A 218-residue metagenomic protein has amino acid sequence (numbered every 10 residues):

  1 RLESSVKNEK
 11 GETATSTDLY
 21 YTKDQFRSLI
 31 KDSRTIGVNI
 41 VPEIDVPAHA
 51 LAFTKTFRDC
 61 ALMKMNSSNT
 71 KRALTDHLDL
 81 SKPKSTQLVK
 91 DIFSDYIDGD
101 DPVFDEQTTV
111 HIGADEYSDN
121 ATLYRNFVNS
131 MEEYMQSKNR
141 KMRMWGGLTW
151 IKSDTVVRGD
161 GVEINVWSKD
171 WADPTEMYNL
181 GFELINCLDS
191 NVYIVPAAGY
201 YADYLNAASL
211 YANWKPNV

Functional and structural regions predicted by a protein language model:
R1-K138: Substrate-binding cleft of carbohydrate-active enzyme catalytic domains
T86-K90, S94-H111, A121-V218: Substrate-binding groove of N-acetylhexosamine-processing glycoside hydrolases
